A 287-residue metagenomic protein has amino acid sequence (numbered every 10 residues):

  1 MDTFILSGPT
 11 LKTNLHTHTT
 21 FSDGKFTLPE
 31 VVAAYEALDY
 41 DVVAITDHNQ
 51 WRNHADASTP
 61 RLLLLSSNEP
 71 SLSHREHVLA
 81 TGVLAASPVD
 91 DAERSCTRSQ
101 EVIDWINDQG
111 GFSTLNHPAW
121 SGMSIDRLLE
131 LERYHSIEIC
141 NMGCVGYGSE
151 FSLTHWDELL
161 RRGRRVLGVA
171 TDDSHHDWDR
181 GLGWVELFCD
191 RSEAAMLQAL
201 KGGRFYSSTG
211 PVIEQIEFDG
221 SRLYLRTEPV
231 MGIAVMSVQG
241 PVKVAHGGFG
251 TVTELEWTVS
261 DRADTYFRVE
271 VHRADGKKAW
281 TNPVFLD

Functional and structural regions predicted by a protein language model:
M1-T10, E30, G163-L167, S174-D287: C-terminal functional module detector
D2-N116, G122-R133, E138-W156, R162 (+4 more regions): A metal-dependent hydrolase metal-coordination microenvironment
